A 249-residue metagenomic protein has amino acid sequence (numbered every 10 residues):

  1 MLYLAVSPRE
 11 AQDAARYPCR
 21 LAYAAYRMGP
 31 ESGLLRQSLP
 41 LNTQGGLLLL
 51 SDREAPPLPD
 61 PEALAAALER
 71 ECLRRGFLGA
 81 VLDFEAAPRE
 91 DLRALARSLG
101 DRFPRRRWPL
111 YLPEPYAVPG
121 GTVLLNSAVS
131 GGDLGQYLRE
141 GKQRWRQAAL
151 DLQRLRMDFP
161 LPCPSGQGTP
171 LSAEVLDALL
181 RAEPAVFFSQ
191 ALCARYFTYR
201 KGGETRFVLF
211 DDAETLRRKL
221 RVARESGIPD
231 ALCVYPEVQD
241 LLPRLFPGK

Functional and structural regions predicted by a protein language model:
M1-A128, G141: Chitinase-like catalytic core of GlcNAc-active glycosidases
L21, L82, A148-L150, A223: Conserved, mostly hydrophobic/aromatic
A63-L64, D91, D133, V208-T215: Soluble or luminal CAZymes and related metallo-dependent hydrolases
R89, A117-V118, M157-L161, Q239-P243: Short catalytic/ligand-binding loop motif for oxyanion handling, primarily in non-cytosolic enzymes, centered on
E90-W108, F188-Y196, D240-K249: Short acidic, glycine/proline-enriched helix-loop-strand junctions
A128-Q147: Catalytic-core region of carbohydrate-active enzymes that cleave or remodel glycosidic bonds
Q147, D151-R218: Glycan-binding loop/region signatures in secreted carbohydrate-active enzymes
K219, E225-K249: Acidic/aromatic/glycine-rich contiguous surface patches that form carbohydrate-binding/processing clefts and analogous
